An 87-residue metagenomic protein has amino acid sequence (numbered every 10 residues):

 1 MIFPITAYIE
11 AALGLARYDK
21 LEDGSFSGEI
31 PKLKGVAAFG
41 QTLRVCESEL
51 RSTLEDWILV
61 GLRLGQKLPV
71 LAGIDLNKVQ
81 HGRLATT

Functional and structural regions predicted by a protein language model:
M1-L15, S48-T87: Short, charged, surface-exposed hinge/linker loops at domain edges that act as mobile lids or interdomain connectors
A7, F26, R44-C46: Exposed, low-complexity/repetitive linear segments and helix-based recognition motifs, biased toward charged/polar
G14, F26, V36-A38: Structural detector for hydrophobic anchor residues on beta-strands
Y18-K32: Short aromatic-glycine-(Arg/Gly/Cys) micro-motifs in beta-strand/loop hairpins
K34-V45: A short, exposed loop/beta-hairpin motif centered on an aromatic-Gly-Thr core
